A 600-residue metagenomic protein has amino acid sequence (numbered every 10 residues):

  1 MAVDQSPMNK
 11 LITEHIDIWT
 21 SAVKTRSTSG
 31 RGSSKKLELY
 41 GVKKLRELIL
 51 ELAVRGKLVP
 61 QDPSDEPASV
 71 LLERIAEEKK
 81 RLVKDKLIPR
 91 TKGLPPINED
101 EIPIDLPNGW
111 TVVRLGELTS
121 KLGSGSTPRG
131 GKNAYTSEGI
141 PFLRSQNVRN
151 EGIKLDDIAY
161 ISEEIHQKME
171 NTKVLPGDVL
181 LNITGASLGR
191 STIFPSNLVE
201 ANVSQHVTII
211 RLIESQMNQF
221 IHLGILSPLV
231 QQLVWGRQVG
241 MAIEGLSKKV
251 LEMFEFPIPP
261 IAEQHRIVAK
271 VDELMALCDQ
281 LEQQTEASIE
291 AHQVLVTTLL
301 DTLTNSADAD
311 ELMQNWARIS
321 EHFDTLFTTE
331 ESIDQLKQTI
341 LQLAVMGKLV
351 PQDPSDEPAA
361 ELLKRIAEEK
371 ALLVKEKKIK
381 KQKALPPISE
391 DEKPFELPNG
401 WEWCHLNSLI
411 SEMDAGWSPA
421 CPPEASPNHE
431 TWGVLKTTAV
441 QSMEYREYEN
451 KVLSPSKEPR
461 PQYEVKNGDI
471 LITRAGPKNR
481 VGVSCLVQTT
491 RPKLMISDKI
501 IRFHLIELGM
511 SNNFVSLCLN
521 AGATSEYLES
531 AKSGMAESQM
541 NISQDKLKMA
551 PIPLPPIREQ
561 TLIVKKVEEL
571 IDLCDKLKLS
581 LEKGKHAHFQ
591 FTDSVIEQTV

Functional and structural regions predicted by a protein language model:
A2, H15, A22-L39, R46-L48 (+9 more regions): Non-catalytic DNA-recognition/assembly elements of restriction-modification systems
K36, I104, R129, K168 (+4 more regions): Short, solvent-exposed loop/turn positions at domain surfaces that link secondary-structure elements or cap domain
E66-V70, Q293, E357-E361: Terminal amphipathic helices with adjacent charged low-complexity linkers/tails
K92, I97-N98, I102, T111-E151 (+7 more regions): Low-complexity, Lys/Gly-biased intrinsically disordered segments
G130, R149-I161, V179-V203, N218-L223 (+7 more regions): Short, ligand-facing micro-motifs at secondary-structure edges
V174-L175, P459, E464-K466: Short, well-ordered loop/turn sites that connect or cap secondary structure elements
E200-T208, Q219, V239-I258, K493-I501 (+3 more regions): A short glycine-rich beta-alpha junction/loop motif
